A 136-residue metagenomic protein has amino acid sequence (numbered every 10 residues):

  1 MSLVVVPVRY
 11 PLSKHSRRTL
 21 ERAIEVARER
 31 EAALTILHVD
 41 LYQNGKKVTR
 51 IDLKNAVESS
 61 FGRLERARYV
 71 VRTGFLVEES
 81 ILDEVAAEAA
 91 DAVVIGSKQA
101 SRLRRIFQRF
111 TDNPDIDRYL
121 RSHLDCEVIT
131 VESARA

Functional and structural regions predicted by a protein language model:
S2-K47: Small/aliphatic-rich secondary-structure junction motif
R17, G45-T49, S80-L82, R105-I106: Short, well-ordered secondary-structure micro-motifs
L20, K47-E58, P114: Short, surface-exposed alpha-helical segments at coil->helix boundaries
I24, E58, L82, R118: Active-site phosphate/pyrophosphate- and oxyanion-stabilizing loops and adjacent acidic/basic residues in soluble
R30, R63-E65, H123-D125: Short, structured coil segments at secondary-structure junctions
T35-L37, R68-R72, I129-V131: General small-molecule cofactor/ligand-binding pocket signal
F61-A100: Mid-chain, well-packed structural core segment of small domains
D91-A136: Gly/Ser-rich helix-loop-strand patches that form or flank binding pockets for ribonucleotide-derived cofactors
